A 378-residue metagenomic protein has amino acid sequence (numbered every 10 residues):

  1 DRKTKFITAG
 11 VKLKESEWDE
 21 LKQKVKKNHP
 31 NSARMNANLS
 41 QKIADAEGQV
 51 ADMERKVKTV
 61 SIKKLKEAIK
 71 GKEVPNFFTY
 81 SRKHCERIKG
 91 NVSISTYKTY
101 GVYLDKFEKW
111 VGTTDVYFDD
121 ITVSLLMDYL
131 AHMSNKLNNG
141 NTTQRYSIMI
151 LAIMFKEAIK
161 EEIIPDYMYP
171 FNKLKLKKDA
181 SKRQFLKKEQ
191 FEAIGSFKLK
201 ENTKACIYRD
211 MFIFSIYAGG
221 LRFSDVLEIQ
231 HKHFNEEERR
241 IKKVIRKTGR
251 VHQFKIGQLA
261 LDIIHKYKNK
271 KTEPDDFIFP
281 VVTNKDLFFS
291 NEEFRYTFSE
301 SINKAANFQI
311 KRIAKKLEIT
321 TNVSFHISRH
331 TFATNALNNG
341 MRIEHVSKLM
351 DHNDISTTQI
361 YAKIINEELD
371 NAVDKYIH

Functional and structural regions predicted by a protein language model:
R2-P75: N-terminal helical hairpins
R55-L137: Basic/aromatic-enriched alpha-helical hairpins
K106-K109, V116-S124, N135-P170, L221: N-terminal DNA-binding recognition helix of tyrosine site-specific recombinases/integrases
M127-D128, I164-S196, K285-F294: Flexible interdomain linker/hinge and immediately adjacent N-terminus of the catalytic tyrosine-recombinase domain
F185, I245-G249, N284-K285, M350-K375: Catalytic-site neighborhood detector that most strongly recognizes the C-terminal catalytic loop/helix of tyrosine
E201-T203, T272-P274, F298-E300, N307-K348: Short, basic (Lys/Arg/His-rich) helix/loop patches that form interaction surfaces in the mid-to-C-terminal regions
H233-R240, I319-T321, M341-I360, N371: Short, polar N-cap/turn motifs at the start of nucleic acid-interacting alpha helices
T248-K266, D275-K311: C-terminal catalytic core of Y-nucleophile DNA break-rejoin enzymes
